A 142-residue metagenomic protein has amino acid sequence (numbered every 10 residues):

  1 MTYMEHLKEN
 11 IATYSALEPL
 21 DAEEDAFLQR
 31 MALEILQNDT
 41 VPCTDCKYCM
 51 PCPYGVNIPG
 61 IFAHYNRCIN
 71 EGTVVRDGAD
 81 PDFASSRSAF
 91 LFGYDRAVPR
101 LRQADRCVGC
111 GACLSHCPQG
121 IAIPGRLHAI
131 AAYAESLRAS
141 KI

Functional and structural regions predicted by a protein language model:
M1-I142: Structured C-terminal cap/extension of enzyme domains
